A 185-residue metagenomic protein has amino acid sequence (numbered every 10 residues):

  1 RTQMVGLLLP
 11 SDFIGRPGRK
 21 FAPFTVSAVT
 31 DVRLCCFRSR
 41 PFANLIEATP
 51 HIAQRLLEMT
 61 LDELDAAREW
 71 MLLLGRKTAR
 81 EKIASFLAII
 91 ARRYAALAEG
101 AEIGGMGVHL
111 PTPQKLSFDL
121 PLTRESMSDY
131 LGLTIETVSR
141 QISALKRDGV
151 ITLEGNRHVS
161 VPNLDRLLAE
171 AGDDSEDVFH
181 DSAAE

Functional and structural regions predicted by a protein language model:
M4-E69: Cyclic-nucleotide recognition modules
E47, H51, W70-L74, T78 (+1 more regions): A short glycine-/small-residue-rich loop at the edge of a beta-strand within enzyme catalytic domains
I52, A67-W70, L74, L97 (+1 more regions): Short, polar/charged, Gly/Pro-enriched helix-capping and turn/loop motifs at alpha-helix termini and inter-helix linkers
L61, D65, A84-R92: Amphipathic, well-packed alpha-helical segments that form the structural scaffold of globular domains
G75, A79-K82, F86, T123: N-terminal positioning helix adjacent to the helix-turn-helix/winged-helix DNA-binding module
R92-E185: Phosphate-/nucleic-acid-contacting segments
